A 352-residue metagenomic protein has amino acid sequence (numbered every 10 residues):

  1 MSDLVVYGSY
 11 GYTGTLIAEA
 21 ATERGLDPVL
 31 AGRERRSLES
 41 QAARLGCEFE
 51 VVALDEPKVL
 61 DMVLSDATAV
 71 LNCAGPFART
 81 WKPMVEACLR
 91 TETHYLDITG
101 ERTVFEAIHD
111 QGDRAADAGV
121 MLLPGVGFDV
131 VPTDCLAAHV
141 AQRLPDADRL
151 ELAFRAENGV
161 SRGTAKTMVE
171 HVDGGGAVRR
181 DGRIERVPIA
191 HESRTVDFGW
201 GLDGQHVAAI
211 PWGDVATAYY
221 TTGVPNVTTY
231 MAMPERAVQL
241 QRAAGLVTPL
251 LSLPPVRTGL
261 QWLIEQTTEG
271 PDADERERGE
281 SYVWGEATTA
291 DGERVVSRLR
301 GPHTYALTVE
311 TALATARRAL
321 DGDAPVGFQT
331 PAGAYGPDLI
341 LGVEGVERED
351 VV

Functional and structural regions predicted by a protein language model:
L4-R24: N-terminal Rossmann NAD(P)H-binding glycine-rich loop of SDR-like oxidoreductase domains
V5, V29-L30, L96: Conserved beta-strand positions in the Rossmann-like core of class I SAM-dependent methyltransferases
Y7, Q142-T289, E293-V296, A306: Active-site-lining helix/loop region of Rossmann-like oxidoreductase modules
A31-R35, A53-L54: N-terminal Rossmann-fold cofactor-binding loop
V51-A67, N72-T80: Conserved Rossmann-fold cofactor-binding substructure of NAD(P)-dependent oxidoreductases
M62-D66, A78-D97: Rossmann-fold NAD(P) dinucleotide-binding segment
I98-V120: Rossmann-fold NAD(P)-binding glycine/threonine-rich loop
D272-V352: C-terminal helical cap and adjacent loop that interface with cofactors, partners, or active-site loops
